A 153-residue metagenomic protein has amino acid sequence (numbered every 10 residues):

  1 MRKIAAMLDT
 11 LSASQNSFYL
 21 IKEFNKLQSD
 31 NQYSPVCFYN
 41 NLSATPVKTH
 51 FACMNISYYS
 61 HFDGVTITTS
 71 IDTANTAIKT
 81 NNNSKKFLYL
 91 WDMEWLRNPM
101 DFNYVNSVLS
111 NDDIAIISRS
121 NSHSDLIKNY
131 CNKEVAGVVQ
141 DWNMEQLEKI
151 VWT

Functional and structural regions predicted by a protein language model:
M1-F62, W142-T153: N-terminal pre-catalytic "stem/leader" segment of glycosyltransferase-like enzymes
D9, L90-E94, Q140-D141: Histidine-centered beta-alpha loop that forms part of the nucleotide-sugar donor binding/catalytic region in diverse
Y19, E23, T76-N81, D101-V105 (+2 more regions): A short acidic, amphipathic alpha-helical/loop segment
N31-V36, S84-K86, K133-G137: Hydrophobic anchor at the start of a short beta-strand that flanks the dinucleotide cofactor-binding loop
P35-N40, Y89-L90, I117-R119: Short internal beta-strands
S43-S110: Extended catalytic core of nucleotide-activated donor transferases of GT-like folds
T76-A77, D113-V135: A short, active-site helix/loop in glycosyltransferases that binds the activated sugar's phosphate group
I127, D141-W142: C-terminal functional extensions of proteins
